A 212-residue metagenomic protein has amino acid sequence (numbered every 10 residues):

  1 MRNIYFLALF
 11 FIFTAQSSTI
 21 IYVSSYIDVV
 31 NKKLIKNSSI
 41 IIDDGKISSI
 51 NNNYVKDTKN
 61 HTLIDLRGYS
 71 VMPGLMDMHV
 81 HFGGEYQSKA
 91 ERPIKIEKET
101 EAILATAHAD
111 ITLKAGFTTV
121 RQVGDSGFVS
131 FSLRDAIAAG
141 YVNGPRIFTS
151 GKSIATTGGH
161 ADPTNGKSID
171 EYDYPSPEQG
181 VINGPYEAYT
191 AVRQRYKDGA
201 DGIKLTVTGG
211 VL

Functional and structural regions predicted by a protein language model:
N3-F13: Sec-dependent N-terminal signal peptides
A15-S17: Boundary at the C-terminal end of the N-terminal hydrophobic targeting segment
S24, I40, G45, G68 (+5 more regions): Divalent metal-coordination and catalytic microenvironments
I27-V29: Short solvent-exposed capping/turn motifs at the termini of beta-strands
N31-M72: Histidine-rich, glycine-flanked metal-binding segment
I42, S49, L104-A107, I111 (+4 more regions): Extracytoplasmic/secreted proteins, especially bacterial periplasmic and envelope-associated proteins
Y69-Y141, T157-T164: Metal-associated gating/positioning segment near the N- to mid-region
Y141-L212: Metal-coordinating catalytic core of metallo-dependent amide/deamination hydrolases
